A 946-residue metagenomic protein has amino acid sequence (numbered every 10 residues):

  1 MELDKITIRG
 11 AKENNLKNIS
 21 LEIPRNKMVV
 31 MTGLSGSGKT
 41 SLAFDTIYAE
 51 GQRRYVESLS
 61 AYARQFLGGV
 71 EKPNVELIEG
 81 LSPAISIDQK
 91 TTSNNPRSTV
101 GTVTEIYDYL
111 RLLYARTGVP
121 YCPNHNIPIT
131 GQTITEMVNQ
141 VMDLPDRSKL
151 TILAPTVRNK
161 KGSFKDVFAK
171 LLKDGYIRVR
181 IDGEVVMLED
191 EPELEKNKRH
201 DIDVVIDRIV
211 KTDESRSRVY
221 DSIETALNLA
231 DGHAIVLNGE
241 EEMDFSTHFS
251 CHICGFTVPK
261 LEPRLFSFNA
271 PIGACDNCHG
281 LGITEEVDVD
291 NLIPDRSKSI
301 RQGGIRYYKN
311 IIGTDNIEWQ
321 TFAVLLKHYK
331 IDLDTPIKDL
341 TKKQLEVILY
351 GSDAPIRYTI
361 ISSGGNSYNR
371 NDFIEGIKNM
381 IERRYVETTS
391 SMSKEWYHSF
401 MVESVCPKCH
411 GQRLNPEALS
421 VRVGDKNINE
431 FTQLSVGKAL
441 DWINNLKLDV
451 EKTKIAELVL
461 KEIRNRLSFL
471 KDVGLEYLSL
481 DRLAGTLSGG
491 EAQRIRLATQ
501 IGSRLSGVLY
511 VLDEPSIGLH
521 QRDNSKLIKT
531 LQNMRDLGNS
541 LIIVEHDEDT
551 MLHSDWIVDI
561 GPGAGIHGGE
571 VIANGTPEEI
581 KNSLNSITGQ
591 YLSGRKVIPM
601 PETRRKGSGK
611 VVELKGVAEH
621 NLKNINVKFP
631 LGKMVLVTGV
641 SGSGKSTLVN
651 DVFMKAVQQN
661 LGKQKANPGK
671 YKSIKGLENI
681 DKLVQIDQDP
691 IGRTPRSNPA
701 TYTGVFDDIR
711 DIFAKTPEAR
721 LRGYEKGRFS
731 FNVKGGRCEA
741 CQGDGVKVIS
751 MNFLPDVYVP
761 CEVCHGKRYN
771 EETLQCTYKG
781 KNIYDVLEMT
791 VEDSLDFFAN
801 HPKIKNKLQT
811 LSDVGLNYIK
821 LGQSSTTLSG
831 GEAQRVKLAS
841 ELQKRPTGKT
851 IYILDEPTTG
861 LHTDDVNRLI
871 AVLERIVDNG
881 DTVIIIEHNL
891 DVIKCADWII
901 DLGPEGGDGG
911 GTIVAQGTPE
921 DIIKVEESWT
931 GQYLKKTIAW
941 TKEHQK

Functional and structural regions predicted by a protein language model:
M1-K946: Conserved phosphate-binding elements of NTP-dependent enzyme cores
